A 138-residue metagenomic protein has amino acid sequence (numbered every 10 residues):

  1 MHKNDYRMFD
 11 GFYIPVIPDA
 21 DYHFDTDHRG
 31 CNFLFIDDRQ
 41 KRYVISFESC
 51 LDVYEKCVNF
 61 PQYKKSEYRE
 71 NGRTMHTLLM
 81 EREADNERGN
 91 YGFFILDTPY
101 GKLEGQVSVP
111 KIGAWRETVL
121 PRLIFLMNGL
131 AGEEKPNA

Functional and structural regions predicted by a protein language model:
H2-K56, A84-E87: Secretory pathway targeting signatures of secreted, lumenal, and periplasmic proteins
A20-D21, L103-A138: Surface-exposed amphipathic alpha-helical segments
G30-C31, N90-F94, Y100, G132-A138: Short flexible/disordered coil segments
F33-F35, V53-E55, Y63-Y68, D97-Y100 (+1 more regions): Short, low-complexity, polar/charged sequence segments that are solvent-exposed and flexible
Y54-V58, R116-T118: Short, conserved charged micro-motifs
N59-A114: Signature of long, low-cysteine stretches enriched in small and polar/charged residues
